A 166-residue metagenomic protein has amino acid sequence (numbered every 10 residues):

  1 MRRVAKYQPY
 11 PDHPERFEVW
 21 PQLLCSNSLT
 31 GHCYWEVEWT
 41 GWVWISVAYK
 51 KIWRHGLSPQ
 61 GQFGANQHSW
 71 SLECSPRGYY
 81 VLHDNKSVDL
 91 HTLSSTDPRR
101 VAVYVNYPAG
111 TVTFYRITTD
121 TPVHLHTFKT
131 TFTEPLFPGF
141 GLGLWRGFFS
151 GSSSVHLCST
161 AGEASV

Functional and structural regions predicted by a protein language model:
M1-V166: Beta-rich ligand-recognition domains in immune and ubiquitin systems
